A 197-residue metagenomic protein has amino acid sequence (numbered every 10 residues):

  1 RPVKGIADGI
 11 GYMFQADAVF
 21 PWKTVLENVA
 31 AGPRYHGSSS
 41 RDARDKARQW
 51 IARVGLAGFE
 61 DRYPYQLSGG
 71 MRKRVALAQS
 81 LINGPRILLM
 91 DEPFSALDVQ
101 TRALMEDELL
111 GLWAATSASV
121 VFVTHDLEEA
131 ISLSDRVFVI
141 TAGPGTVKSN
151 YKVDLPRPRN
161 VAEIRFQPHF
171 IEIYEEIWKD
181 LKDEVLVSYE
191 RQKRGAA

Functional and structural regions predicted by a protein language model:
R1-A16, Y35-R44, E163-Q167: ABC ATPase NBD coupling module
I6, L26, A52, E60-Y63: Signature (C-motif/LSGGQ) region and adjacent switch/coupling loops of ABC-type ATPase nucleotide-binding domains
Q15-F20, D126: Catalytic "switch" loops of ABC-type ATPases
L26-R34, R44, R48, K152: Short helical segment in ABC ATPase nucleotide-binding domains corresponding to the A-loop/adjacent helical element
R41-F59, G111: Conserved ABC ATPase "signature" region
R62-Y65, N83: Conserved signature/switch motifs of ABC ATPase nucleotide-binding domains
L88-D91: Catalytic Walker B motif of ABC-type/P-loop ATPase nucleotide-binding domains
